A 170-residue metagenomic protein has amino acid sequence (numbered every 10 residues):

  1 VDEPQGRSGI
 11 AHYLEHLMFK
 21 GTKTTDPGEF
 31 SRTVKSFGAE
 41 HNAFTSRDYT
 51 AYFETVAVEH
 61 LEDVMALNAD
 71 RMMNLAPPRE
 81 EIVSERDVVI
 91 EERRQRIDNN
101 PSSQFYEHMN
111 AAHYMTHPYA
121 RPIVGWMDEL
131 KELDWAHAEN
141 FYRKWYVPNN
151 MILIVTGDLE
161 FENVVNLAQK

Functional and structural regions predicted by a protein language model:
V1-V34: Active/ligand-binding-proximal structured segments within catalytic/core domains that scaffold catalytic residues
E29-K170: Charge-rich, well-structured scaffold segments of protease-associated domains
